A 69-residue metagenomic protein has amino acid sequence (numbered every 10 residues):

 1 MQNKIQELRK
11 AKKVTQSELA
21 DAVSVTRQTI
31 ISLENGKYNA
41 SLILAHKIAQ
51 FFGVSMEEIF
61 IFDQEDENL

Functional and structural regions predicted by a protein language model:
M1-A11: A short, Lys/Arg-rich alpha-helix, primarily the initiator
K10, D21, Q50: Alpha-helical residues within the helix-turn-helix
V14-I31: Short alpha-helical DNA-recognition segment
K37-K47, E65-D66: Short, basic-rich loop-to-helix N-cap that marks the start of a DNA-contacting helix
A45-A49, I59-F60: Hydrophobic micro-packing sites on short alpha-helices
F60-L69: Short, charged recognition helix plus adjacent turn of helix-turn-helix-like nucleic-acid-binding domains
